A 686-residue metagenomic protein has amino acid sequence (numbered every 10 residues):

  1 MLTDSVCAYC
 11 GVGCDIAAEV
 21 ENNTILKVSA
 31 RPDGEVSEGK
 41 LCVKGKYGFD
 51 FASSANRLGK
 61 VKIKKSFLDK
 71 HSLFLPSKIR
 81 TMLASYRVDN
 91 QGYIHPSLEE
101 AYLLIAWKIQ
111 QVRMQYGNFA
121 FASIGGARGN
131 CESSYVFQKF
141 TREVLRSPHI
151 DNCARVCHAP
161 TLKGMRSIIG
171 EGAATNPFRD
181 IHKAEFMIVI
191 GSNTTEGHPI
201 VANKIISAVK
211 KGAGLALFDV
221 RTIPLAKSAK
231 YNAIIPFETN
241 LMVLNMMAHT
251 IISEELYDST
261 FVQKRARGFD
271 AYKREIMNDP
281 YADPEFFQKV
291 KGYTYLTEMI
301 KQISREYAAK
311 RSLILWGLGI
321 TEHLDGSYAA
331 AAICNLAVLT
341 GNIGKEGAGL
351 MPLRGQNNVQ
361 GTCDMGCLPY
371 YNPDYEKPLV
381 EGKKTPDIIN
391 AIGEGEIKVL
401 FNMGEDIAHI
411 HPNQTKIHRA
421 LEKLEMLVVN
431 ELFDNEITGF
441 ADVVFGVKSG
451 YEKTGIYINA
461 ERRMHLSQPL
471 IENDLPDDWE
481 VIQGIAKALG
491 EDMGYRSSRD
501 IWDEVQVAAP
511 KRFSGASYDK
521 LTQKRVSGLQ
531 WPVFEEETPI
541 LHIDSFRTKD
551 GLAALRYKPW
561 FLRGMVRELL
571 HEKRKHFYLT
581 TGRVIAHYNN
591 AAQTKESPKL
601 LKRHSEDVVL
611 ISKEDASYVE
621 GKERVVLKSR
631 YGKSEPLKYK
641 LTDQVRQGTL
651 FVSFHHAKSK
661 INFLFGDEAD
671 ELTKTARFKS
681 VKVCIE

Functional and structural regions predicted by a protein language model:
M1-L256, K264-N278, L296, I485 (+3 more regions): N-terminal export/assembly segments and adjacent metallocofactor-ligating motifs of anaerobic energy-metabolism
L2-D15, K416-I417, K423-M426, N430-N435 (+1 more regions): Phosphate/diphosphate-binding loops
L26, Y257-T260, L313-I314, N342-P352 (+7 more regions): Acidic/polar loop patches that form or flank catalytic/metal-binding clefts of enzymes that bind anionic ligands
T81-I94, L256-Y295, L470-P539, R603 (+1 more regions): N-terminal leader/propeptide and maturation segments of large enzyme subunits in energy/redox metabolism and hydrolases
Y135-I206, K211-F218, M242-N245, C334-V443 (+4 more regions): Extended redox/cofactor-interaction regions of prokaryotic respiratory oxidoreductases
I223-S228, I276-P284, K310-W316, Y370 (+3 more regions): Short acidic (Asp/Glu) and glycine-rich catalytic loops that position anionic groups and cofactors
M247, K264-K384, F534: Active-site phosphate/pyrophosphate-binding segments
N473-K524, E596-V609, E614-E686: Long, contiguous, secondary-structure-rich segments that constitute the structural scaffold of globular domains
